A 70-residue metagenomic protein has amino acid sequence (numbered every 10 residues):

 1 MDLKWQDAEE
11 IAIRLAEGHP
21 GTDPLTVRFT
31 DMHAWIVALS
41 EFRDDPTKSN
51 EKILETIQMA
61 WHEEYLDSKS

Functional and structural regions predicted by a protein language model:
M1-S70: A charge-rich, low-complexity, intrinsically flexible signal that marks solvent-exposed coils, linkers, repeats
